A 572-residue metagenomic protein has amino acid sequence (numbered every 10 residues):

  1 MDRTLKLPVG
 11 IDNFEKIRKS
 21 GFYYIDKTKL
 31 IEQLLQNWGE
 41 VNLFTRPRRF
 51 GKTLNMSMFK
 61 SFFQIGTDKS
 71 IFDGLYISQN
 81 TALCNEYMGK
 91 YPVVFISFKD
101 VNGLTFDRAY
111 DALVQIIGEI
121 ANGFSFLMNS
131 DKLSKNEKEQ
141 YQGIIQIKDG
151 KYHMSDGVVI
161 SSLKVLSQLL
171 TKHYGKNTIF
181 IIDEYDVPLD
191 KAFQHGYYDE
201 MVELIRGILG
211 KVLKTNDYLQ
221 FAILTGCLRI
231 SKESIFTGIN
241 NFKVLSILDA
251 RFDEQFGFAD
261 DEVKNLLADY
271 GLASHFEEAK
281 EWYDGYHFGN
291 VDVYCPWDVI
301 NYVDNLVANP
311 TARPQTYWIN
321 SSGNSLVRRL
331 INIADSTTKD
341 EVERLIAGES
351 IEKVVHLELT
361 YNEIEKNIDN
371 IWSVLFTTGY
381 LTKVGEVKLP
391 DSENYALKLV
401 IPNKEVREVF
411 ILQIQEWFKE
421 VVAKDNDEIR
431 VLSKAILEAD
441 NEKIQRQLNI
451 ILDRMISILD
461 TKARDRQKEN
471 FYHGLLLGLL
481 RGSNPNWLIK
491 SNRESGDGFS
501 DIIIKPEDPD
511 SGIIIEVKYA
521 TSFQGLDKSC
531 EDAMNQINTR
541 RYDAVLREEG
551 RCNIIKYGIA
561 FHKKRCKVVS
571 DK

Functional and structural regions predicted by a protein language model:
M1-N80: Walker A/P-loop-proximal flanking segment of P-loop NTPase domains
V9-R18, R108, A112-I160, P188-Q194: Conserved P-loop NTPase mechanochemical-coupling segment
G10, S61-F126: P-loop NTPase motor core
A121, S162-H173, E200-Q220, Y542-V545: Substrate-engagement module of ASCE P-loop NTPases
I181, V187, Y197-G238: Sensor-1/coupling segment of RecA-like P-loop NTPase cores
S234-T237, L245-D304: Amphipathic alpha-helical segments of the small helical/lid subdomains adjacent to P-loop NTPase cores
F242, Y294-R541, C566-K572: Extended alpha-helical interface modules used as scaffolds for assembling large macromolecular complexes
V545, E549-K572: Domain-level recognition of nuclease-like catalytic cores that cleave nucleotide substrates
